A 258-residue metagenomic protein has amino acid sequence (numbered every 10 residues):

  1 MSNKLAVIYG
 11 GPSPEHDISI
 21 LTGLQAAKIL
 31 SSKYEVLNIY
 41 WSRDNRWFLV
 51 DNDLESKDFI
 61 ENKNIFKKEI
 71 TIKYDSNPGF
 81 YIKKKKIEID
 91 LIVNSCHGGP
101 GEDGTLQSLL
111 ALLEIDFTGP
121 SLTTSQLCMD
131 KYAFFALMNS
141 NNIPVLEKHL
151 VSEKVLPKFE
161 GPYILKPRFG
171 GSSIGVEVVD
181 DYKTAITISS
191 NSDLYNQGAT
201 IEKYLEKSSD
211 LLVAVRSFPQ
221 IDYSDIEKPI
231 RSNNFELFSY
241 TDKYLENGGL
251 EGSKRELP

Functional and structural regions predicted by a protein language model:
M1-T118, T123, M129, A133: ATP-binding N-terminal substructure of ATP-dependent carboxylate-amine bond-forming enzymes
D53-K57, A136-N139, F218-P219: Short, hinge-like loop/turn segments at secondary-structure boundaries
K85, L156-P157, R168-G171, S192-L194 (+1 more regions): Solvent-exposed alpha-helices and their adjacent loops that cap or buttress functional pockets in soluble metabolic
G98, S173, R231-N233: Glycine-rich phosphate/pyrophosphate-binding beta-alpha loops
G98-P100, L150-K154, Y182: Short beta->alpha connector loops
Q107, A111-G175: A conserved helix-loop-beta module that forms one wall/lid of the active-site cleft in ATP-utilizing catalytic domains
D181-P258: Phosphate-binding site of ATP-dependent enzymes
